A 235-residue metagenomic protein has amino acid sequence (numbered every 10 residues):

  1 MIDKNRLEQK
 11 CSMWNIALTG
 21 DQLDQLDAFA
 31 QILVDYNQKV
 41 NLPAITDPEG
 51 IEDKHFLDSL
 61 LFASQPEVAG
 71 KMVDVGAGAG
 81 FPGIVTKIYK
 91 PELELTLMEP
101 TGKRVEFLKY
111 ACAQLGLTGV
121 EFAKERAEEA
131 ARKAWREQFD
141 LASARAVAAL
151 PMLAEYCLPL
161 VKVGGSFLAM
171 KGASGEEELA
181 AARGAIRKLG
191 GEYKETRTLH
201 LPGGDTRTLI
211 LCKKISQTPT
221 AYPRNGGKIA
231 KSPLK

Functional and structural regions predicted by a protein language model:
I2-V73, K103-V120: Class I SAM-dependent transferase core
T46, K124-R126, E195-R197: Short loop/edge segments at beta-strand edges and connector loops that shape dinucleotide/nucleotide cofactor-binding
L60-A148, A154: Conserved SAM/SAH cofactor-binding pocket of Class I
K90, V161-V163: Helix-to-beta-strand junctions that scaffold the AdoMet/dcAdoMet cofactor pocket in Class I SAM-dependent enzymes
R104-E106, G175, L179: Short alpha-helix immediately C-terminal to the canonical SAM-binding loop
E128, G172-E176, H200: Short "lid" loop at the C-terminus of a central beta-strand within the Rossmann-like core of SAM-dependent
G164-S174: Conserved beta-strand signature within the Rossmann-like core of class I S-adenosyl-L-methionine
A180-K235: SAM/dcSAM-binding transferase cores
